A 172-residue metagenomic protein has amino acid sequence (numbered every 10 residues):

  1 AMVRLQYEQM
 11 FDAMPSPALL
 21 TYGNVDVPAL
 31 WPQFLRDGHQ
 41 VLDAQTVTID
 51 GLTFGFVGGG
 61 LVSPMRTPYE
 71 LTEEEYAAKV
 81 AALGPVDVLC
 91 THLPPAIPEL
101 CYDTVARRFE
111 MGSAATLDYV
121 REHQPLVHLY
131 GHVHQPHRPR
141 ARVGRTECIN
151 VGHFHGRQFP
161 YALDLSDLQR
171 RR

Functional and structural regions predicted by a protein language model:
A1-E8, D87-Q124: Active-site-proximal segments of metal-dependent phosphoesterases and phosphodiesterases across multiple
A1-I49, V151: Core catalytic region of metal-dependent phosphoesterases/phosphodiesterases, especially metallo-beta-lactamase-like
R4-D12, W31-P32, A77-V80, S113-R121 (+1 more regions): Short amphipathic alpha-helical segments and helix-helix/interface helices
P17-V25, L42, V88-H92, V120-P136 (+1 more regions): Active-site neighborhood of phospho(di)ester-bond hydrolases with catalytic His/Asp-centered motifs
T48-D50, T67, L117-H123, P136-R172: Binuclear metal-dependent phosphoesterase catalytic core
L52-V88, A106-D118, Q169-R172: Binuclear metal-dependent hydrolase catalytic cores centered on His/Asp/Glu-rich metal-binding motifs
M65-Y69, L93-P94, P98-V105, R140 (+1 more regions): A short secondary-structure junction signal
